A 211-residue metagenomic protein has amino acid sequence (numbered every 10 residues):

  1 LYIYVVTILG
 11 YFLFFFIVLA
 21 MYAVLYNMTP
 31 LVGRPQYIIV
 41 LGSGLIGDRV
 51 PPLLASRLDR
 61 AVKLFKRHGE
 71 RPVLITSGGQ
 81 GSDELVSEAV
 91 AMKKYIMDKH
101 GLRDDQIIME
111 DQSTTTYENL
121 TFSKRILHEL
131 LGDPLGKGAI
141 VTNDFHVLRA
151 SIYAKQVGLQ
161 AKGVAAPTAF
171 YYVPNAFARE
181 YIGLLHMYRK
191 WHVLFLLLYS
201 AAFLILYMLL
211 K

Functional and structural regions predicted by a protein language model:
L1-L9: Hydrophobic alpha-helical transmembrane segments
Y2, F14, V18-A176: A structural signal for short, hydrophobic/glycine-enriched beta-strand patches
G10, F14-A20, L197-I205: Single-pass alpha-helical transmembrane signal-anchor segments
F65, R149, A166, E180-Y181 (+1 more regions): Alpha-helix boundary/capping detector
N175-I182, H186: Membrane-interacting alpha-helical segments
H186-K211: C-terminal single-pass membrane-anchor helix
